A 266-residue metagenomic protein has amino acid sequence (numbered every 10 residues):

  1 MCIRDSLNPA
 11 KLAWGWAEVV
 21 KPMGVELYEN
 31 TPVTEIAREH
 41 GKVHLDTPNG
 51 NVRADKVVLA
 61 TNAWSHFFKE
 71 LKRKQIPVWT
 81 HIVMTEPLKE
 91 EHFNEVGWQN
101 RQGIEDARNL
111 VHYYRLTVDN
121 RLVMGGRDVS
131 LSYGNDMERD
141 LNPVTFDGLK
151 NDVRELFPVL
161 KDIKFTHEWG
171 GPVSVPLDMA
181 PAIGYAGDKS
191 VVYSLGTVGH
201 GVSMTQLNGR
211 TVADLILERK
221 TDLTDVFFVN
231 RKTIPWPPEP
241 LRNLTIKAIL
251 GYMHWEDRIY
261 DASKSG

Functional and structural regions predicted by a protein language model:
R4-A17, N109, T145-G148, D152 (+1 more regions): Mid-domain beta-loop-alpha active-site segment that forms a flexible, acidic cofactor/metal-binding surface
R4-D55: Helical element adjacent to the flavin cofactor pocket in flavoenzyme catalytic cores
L7, W16, D55, L59-A60 (+4 more regions): N-terminal FAD-binding dinucleotide-binding subdomain shared by FAD-dependent oxidases/monooxygenases
G24-E26, F157-K164, K220-T224: Surface-exposed helix-capping loop/turn segments at secondary-structure junctions
V33-E35, G41, N51-E91, E95-G187: Active-site substrate-recognition segment that forms the wall of the catalytic cavity or substrate channel
H44, V123, V192-Y193: General beta-strand recognition
G187-Y193, T197-G266: C-terminal lid/capping helical subdomain adjacent to the catalytic/cofactor pocket in oxidative enzymes
